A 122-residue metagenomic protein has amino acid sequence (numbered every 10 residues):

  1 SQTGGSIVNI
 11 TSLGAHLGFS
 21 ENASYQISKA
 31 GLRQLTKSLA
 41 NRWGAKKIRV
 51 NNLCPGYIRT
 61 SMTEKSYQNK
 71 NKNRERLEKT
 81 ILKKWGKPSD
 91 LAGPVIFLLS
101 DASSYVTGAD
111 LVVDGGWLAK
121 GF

Functional and structural regions predicted by a protein language model:
S12: Residue(s) in the substrate-gating loop at a strand-loop-helix junction that position the organic substrate next
H16, R33, P55-K65: Short, flexible catalytic-loop segment of classical short-chain dehydrogenase/reductase
L17, I96, T107-F122: Short C-terminal tail/terminal secondary-structure segment of NAD(P)H-dependent dehydrogenase/reductase domains
G18-N22, G44-A45, F122: Active-site "substrate specificity/gating" loop of NAD(P)-dependent dehydrogenases, especially the short-chain
S28, T36: Active-site helix of classical SDR
N41-A45, S104: Alpha-helical segment proximal to the catalytic Tyr-Lys
R49-R59, L99, V112-D114: Conserved SDR Rossmann-fold cofactor-binding beta-strand/turn motif
T80-L91, A102: A conserved structural motif in NAD(P)-dependent oxidoreductases
